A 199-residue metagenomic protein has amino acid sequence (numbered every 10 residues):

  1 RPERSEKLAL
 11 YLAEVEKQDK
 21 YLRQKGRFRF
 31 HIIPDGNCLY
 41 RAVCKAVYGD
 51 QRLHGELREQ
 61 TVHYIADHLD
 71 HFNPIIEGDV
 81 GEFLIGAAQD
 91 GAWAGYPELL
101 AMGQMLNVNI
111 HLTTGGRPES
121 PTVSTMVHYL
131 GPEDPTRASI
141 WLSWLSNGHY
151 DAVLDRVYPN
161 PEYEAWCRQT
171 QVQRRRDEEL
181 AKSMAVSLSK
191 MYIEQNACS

Functional and structural regions predicted by a protein language model:
R1-F28, R52-D67, Y96, N107 (+1 more regions): Acidic, amphipathic alpha-helical interaction segments
K17-R23, G36-A42, I75-L84: Surface-exposed beta-strand-to-loop junctions that form interaction patches on eukaryotic regulatory domains
R29-F30, F72: Short secondary-structure junctions
I33-P34, D50: Domain-scale macromolecular recognition modules
P34-C44, W93-E98, M102, V153: Active-site nucleophilic cysteine motif
C44, D50-A88, A92-G95: Interface signal in eukaryotic adaptor modules for cytoskeleton, membrane trafficking, and small-GTPase signaling
V47-Y48, L106: A broad structural signal for alpha-helix termini and local helix breaks/kinks
